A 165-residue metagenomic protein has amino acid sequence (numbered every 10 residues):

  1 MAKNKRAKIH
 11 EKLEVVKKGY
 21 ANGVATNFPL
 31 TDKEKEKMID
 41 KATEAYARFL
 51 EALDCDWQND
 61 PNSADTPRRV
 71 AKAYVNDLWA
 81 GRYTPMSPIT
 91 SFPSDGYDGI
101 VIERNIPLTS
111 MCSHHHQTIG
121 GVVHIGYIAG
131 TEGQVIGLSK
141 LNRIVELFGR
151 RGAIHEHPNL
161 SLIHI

Functional and structural regions predicted by a protein language model:
A2-V122: Active-site loop/lid in soluble adenylation, ligation, and acyl-transfer enzymes
H114-L160: Histidine-centered catalytic/metal-coordination loop motif
I163-I165: Conserved small/polar residues in nucleotide/adenosyl-binding loops
